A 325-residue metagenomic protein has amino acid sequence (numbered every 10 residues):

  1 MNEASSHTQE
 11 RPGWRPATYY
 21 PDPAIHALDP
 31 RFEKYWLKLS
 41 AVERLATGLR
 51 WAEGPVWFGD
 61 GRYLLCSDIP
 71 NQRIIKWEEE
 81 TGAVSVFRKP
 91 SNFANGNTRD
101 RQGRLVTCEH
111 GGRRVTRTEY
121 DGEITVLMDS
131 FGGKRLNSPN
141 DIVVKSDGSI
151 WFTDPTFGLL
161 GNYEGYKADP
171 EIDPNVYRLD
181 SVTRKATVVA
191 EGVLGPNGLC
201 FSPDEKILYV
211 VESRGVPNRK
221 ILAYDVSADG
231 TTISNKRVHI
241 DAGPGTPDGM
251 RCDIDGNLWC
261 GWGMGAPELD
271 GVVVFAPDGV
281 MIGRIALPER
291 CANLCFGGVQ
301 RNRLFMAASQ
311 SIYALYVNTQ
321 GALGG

Functional and structural regions predicted by a protein language model:
M1-G325: Sequence-structural signature of mature extracellular/luminal beta-sheet repeat domains, prominently beta-propellers
